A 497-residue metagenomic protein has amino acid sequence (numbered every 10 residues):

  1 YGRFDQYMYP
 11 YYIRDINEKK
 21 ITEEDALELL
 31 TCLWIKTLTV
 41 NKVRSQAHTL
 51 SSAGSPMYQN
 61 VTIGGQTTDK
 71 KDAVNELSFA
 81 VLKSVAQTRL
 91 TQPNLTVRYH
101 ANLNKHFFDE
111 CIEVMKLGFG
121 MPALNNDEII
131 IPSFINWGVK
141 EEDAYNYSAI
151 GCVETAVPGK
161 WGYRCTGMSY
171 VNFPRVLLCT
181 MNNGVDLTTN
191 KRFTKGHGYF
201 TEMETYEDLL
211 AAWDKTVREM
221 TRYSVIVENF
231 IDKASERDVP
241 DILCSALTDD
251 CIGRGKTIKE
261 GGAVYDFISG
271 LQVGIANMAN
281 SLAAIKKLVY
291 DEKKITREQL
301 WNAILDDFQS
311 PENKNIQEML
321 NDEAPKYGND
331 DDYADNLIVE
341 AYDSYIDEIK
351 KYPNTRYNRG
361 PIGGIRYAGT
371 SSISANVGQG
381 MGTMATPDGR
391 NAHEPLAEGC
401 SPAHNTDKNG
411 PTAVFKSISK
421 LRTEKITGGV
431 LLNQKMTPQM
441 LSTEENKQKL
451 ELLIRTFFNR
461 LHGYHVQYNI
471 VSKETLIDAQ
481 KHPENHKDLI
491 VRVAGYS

Functional and structural regions predicted by a protein language model:
Y1-S497: Conserved catalytic cores of very large enzyme subunits
